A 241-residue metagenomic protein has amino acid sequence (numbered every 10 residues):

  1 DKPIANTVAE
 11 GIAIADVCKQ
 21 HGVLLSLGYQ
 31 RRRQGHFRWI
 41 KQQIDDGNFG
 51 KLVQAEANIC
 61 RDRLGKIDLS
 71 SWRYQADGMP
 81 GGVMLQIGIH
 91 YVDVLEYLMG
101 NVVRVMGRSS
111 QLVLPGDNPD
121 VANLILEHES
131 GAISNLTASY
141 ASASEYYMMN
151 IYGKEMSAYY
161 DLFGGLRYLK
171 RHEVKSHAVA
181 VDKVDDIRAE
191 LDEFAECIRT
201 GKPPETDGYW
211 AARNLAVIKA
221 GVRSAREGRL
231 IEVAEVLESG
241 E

Functional and structural regions predicted by a protein language model:
D1-R32, G47: Beta-strand-loop-alpha-helix segment that lines the small-molecule cofactor/substrate pocket of alpha/beta enzymes
E10-A15, Q20, E196-E241: C-terminal helix-rich "cap/oligomerization" subdomain common to oxidoreductases
G11, H36-F37, Y91-V92, R188-D192 (+1 more regions): A general structural signal for well-ordered alpha-helical segments in protein cores
D16-L24, R38-V53, E129, G153: Basic phosphate/pyrophosphate-binding loop/patch that engages nucleotide-derived ligands
R31-P115, G228: Predominantly a Rossmann-like dinucleotide-binding segment in NAD(P)-dependent oxidoreductases
M79-L85, H177-D185: A short glycine-threonine-serine/GTX helix/turn-capping micro-motif
M84-G88, V184, E205-A212: Conserved loop-to-helix N-cap of the C-terminal "lid" that shapes the substrate pocket in Rossmann-like
Q86, V92-G165, R188-K202, E238-E241: Contiguous beta-strand/loop segments that form the cofactor/metal-binding neighborhood of enzyme cores
